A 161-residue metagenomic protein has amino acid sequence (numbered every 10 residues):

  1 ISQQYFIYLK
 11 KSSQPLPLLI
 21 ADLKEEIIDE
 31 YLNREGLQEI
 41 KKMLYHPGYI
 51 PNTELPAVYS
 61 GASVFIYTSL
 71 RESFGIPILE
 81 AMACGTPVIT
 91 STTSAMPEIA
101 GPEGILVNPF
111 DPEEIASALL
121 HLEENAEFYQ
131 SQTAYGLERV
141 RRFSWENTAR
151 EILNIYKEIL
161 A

Functional and structural regions predicted by a protein language model:
I1-N33: Conserved catalytic-core segment of nucleotide-activated headgroup transferases in glycan assembly
P17-L23, H46-G48, T68-S69, T90 (+1 more regions): Short beta-strand segments
I20-D22, D29-P56: Nucleotide-activated donor-binding/catalytic signature segment of Leloir-type glycosyltransferases, i.e., the conserved
Y45, A57-I76, T86-P87: Acidic donor-binding loop of glycosyltransferase active sites
L55, F74, T93-I99, Y156: Short glycine/proline-enriched, acidic/aromatic patches that form the donor-sugar handling elements
L70, A83-A100, P109-P112: Short glycine-rich donor-binding/catalytic loop of glycosyltransferases that coordinates the nucleotide-sugar
I105-P112, H121-A126: Conserved acidic donor-binding segment of nucleotide-sugar-dependent glycosyltransferases
F128-R142, E151-N154, E158: A short, well-ordered alpha-helix in the C-terminal region of glycosyltransferases
